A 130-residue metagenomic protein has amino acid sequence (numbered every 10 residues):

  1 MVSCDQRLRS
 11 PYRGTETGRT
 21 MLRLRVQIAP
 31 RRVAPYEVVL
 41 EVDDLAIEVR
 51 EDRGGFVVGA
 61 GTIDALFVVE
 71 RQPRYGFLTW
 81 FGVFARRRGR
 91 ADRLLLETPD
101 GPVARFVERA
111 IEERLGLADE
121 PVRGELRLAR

Functional and structural regions predicted by a protein language model:
M1-V42: Anionic N-terminal interaction surfaces
R7, M21, V39, G55 (+1 more regions): Local beta-strand/beta-hairpin segments that build beta-sheet-rich folds
V33, P73-L78: Short, solvent-exposed loop/turn segments that connect beta-strands within catalytic domains and beta-strand-rich
V38-V42, T79-R86: Short, structured motif recognition centered on aromatic/hydrophobic residues
L45-E51: Short hydrophobic/aromatic-rich beta-strand segments that constitute the beta-sheet cores of beta-sandwich/beta-barrel
I47, F56-R74: Phosphoinositide-dependent membrane-docking surfaces
F84-E112, L117: Canonical phosphoinositide-binding patch of PH/PH-like domains
D119-R130: Short, charged, intrinsically disordered terminal tails
